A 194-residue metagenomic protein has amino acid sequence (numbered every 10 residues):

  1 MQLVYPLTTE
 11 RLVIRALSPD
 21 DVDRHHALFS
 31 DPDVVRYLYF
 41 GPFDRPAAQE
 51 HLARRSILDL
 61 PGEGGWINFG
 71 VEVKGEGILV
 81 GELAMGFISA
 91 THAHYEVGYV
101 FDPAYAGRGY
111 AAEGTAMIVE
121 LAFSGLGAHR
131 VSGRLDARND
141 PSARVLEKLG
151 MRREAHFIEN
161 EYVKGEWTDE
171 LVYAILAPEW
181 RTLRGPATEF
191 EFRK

Functional and structural regions predicted by a protein language model:
M1-A104, L121, G125, E159-N160 (+1 more regions): GNAT-family acyltransferases
F101, G107-S124, D140-K148: Conserved acetyl-CoA-binding loop-helix of GNAT-fold acetyltransferases
G125-R134: Conserved GNAT acetyl-CoA-binding A-motif
R130, I158-E159: Short, Lys/Arg-enriched C-terminal cap helix and immediately downstream tail that follows
L135, S142, E154, D169: Short histidine
E147-F157: Conserved acetyl-CoA-binding loop of GNAT-fold acetyltransferases
